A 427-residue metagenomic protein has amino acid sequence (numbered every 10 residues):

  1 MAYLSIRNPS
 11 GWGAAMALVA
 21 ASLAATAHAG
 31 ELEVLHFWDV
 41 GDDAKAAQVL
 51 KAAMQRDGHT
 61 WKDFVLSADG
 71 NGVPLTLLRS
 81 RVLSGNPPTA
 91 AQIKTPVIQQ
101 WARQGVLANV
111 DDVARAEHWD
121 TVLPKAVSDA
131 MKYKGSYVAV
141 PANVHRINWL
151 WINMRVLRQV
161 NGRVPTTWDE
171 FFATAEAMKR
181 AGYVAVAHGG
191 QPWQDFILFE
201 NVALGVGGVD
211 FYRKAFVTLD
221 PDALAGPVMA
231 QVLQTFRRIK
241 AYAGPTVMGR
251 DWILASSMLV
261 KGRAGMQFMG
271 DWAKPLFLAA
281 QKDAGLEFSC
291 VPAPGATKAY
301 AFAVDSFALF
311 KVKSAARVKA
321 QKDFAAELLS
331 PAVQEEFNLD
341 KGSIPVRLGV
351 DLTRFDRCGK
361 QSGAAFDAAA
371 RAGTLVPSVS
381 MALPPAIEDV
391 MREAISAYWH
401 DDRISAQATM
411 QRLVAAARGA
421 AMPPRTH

Functional and structural regions predicted by a protein language model:
G30, A52, R56, V160 (+2 more regions): Extracytoplasmic/periplasmic substrate-recognition and gating elements
L32, R56-K125, D129-K132, R158-T166 (+6 more regions): Extracytoplasmic "Venus flytrap"/periplasmic binding protein-like
L32-V49, L66-D69, V379-A382: Extracytoplasmic "Venus flytrap"
S80-R81, P87-T89, W119-R155, V184-A185 (+2 more regions): A structural signal for short loop-to-beta-strand junctions that line the ligand-binding cleft of periplasmic/secreted
I98-V106, V127-T166, F172, Q191-F216 (+2 more regions): Periplasmic solute-binding protein
D111-P124, V206-Q231, A279-D283, P292-A299: Short, solvent-exposed loop/beta-turn-alpha elements that line the ligand-binding surface or hinge of extracytoplasmic
A126-S128, F288-V291, N338-E393, A397 (+1 more regions): Long, aromatic- and glycine/proline-rich binding clefts that accommodate carbohydrate-like moieties
A175, V217-M248: Glycine-centered hinge/linker elements that transmit conformational signals in sensory and ligand-binding systems
